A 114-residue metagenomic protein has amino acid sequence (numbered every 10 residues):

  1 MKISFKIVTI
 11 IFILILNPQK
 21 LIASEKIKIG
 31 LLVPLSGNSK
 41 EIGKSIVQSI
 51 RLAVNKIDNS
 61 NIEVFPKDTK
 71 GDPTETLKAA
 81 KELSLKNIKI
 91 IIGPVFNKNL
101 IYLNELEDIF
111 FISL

Functional and structural regions predicted by a protein language model:
K2-L14, L21-L114: Extracytosolic ligand-binding ectodomains
